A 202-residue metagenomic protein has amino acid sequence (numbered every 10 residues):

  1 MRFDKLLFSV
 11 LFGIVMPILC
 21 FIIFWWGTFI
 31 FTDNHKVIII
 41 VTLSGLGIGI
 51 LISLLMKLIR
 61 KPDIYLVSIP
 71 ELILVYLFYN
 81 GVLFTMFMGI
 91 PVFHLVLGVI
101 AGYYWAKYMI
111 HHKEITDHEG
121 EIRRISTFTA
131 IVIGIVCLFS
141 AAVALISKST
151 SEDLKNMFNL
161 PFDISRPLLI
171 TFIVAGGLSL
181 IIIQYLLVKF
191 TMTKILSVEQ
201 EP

Functional and structural regions predicted by a protein language model:
L7-F21, I73-Y76: Alpha-helical transmembrane segments
S9-G13, H35-L46, L95, P167-L178: Alpha-helical transmembrane segments of polytopic membrane proteins
I22-T32, N80-F87: Juxtamembrane "helix-exit" motif on the non-cytosolic side of transmembrane helices
W25-T28, S140-K155: Membrane-helix interface motif
I40-T42, N80-Y103, I173-F190: Selective recognition of hydrophobic, aromatic-rich stretches within alpha-helical transmembrane segments of polytopic
L95-I115, V188-Q200: Juxtamembrane interface at the ends
R124-A142: Hydrophobic alpha-helical membrane-insertion segments
S151-T171: Short, membrane-exposed interhelical loops at transmembrane-helix boundaries
